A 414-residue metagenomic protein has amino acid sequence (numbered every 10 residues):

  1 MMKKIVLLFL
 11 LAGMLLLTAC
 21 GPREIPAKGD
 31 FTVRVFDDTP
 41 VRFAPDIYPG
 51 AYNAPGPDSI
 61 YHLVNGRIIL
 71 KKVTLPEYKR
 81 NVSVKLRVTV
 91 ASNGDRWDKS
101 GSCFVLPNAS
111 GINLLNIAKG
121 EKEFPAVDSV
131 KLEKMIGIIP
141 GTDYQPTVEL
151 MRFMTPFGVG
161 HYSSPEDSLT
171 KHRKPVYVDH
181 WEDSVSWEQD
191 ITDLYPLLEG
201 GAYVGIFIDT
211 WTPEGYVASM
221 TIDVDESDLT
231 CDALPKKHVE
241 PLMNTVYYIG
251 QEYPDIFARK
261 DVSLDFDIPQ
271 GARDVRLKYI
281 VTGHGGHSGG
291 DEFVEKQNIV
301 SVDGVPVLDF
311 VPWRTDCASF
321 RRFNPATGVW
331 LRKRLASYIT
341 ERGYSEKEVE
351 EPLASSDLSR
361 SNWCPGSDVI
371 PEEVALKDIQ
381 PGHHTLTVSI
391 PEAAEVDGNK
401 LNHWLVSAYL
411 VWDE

Functional and structural regions predicted by a protein language model:
M1-K28: Bacterial Sec-dependent N-terminal signal peptides
C20-E414: Extracellular/secretory-pathway and virion-surface proteins
